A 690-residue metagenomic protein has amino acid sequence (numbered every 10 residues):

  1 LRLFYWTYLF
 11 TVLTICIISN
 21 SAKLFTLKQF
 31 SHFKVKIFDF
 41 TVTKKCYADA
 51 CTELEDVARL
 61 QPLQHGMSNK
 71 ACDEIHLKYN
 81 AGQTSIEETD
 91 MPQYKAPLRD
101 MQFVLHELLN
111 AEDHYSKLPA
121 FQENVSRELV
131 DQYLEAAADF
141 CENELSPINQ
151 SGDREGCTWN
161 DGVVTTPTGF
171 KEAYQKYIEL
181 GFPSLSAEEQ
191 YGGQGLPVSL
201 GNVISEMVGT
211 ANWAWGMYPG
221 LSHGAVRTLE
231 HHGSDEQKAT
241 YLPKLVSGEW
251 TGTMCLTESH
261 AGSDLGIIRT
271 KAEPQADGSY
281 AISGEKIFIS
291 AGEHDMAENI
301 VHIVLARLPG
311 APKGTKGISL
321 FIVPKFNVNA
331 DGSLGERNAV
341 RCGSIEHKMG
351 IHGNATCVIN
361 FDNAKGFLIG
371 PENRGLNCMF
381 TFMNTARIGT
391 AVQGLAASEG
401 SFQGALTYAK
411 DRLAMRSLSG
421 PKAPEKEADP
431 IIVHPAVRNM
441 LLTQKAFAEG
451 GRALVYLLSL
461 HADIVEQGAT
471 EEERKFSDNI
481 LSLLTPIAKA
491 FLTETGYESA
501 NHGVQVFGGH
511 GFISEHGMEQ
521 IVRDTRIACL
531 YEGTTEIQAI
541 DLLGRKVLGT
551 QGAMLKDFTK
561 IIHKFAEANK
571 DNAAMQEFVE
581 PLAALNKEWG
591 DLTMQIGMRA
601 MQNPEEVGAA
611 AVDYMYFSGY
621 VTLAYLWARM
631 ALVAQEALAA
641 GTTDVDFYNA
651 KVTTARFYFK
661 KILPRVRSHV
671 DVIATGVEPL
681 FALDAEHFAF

Functional and structural regions predicted by a protein language model:
Q83-G216, T240, D463, D671-F690: Amphipathic, small/basic residue-rich leader segments at the start of a protein or domain
P92-K95, P274, I351, L457 (+2 more regions): Alpha-helix capping/hinge segments and adjacent helical runs
Y218-S222, G233-Q275, S459-D478, G496-A500 (+1 more regions): Internal maturation/activation junctions in enzymes
S279, S283-R337: A short core secondary-structure module
F288, N327-G343, K348, A355-A386 (+2 more regions): A glycine-rich, basic-preceded beta-loop-alpha segment at the flavin cofactor/substrate interface of flavin-utilizing
G549, A568-F690: C-terminal amphipathic alpha-helical interaction region
